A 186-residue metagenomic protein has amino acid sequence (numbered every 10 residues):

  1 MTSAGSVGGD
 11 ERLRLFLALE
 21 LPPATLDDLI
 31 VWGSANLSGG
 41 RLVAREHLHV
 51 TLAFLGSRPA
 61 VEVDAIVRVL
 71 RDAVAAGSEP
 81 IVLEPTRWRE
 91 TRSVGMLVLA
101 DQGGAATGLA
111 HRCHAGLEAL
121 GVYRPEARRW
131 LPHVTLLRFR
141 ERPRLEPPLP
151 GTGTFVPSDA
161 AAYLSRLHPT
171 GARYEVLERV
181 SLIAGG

Functional and structural regions predicted by a protein language model:
M1-G186: Histidine-dependent nucleotide/RNA phosphoesterase domain, centered on the 2H-phosphoesterase fold with its duplicated
